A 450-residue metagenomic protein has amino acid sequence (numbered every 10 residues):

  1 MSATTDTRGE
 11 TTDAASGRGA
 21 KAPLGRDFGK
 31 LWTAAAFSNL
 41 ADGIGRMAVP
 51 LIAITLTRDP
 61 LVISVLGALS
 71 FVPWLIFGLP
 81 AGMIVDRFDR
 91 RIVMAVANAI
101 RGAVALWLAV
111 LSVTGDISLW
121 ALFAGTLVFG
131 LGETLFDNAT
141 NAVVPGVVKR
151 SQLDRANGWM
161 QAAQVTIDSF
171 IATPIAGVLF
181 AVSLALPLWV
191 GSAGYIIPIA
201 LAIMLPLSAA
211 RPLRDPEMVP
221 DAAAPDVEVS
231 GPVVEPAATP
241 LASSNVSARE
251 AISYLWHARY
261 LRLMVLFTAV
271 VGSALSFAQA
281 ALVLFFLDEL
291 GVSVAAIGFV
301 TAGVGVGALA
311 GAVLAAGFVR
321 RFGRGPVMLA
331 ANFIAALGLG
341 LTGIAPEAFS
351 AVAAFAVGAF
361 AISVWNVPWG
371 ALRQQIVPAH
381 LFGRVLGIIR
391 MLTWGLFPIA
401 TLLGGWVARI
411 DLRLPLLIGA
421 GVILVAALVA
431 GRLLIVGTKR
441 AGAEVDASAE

Functional and structural regions predicted by a protein language model:
M1-T11: N-terminal acidic, proline/glycine-rich, low-complexity intrinsically disordered segments
T5-T7, L75-P80, R87, V93 (+7 more regions): C-terminal transmembrane bundle of multi-pass solute transporters/carriers
G9-G29, S208-L266, A449-E450: Juxtamembrane intracellular "pre-TM" segments in multi-pass secondary transporters
G17-P73, H257-V304: Helix-loop boundary and gating motifs at the non-cytosolic
K21-R26, R58-L61, V113-I117, Q152 (+13 more regions): Juxtamembrane/transmembrane-helix boundary motifs in multi-pass membrane proteins
G29-R46, L69-M83, D89-V104, A121-F180 (+8 more regions): Substrate-agnostic recognition of the 12-TM MFS/MFS-like secondary transporter fold
P50-T57, A109-T114, F170-G191, D288-E289 (+1 more regions): Transmembrane alpha-helix termini and helix-breaking/packing motifs in multi-pass membrane transporters
G115, A142, G146, L188-D221 (+1 more regions): Helix-loop junctions on the cytosolic side of multi-pass membrane transporters, especially the intracellular loop
